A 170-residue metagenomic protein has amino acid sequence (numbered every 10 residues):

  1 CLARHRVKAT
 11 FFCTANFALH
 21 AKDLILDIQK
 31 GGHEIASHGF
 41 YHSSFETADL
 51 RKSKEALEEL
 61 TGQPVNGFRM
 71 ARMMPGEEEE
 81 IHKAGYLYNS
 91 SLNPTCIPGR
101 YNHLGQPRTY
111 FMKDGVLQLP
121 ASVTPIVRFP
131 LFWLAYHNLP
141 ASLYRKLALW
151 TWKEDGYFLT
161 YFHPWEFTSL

Functional and structural regions predicted by a protein language model:
C1-E34, K83: Active-site beta->alpha N-cap acidic-glycine motif
T10-K22, Y41-A48, R69-G76, C96-Y101: Acidic-and-aromatic substrate-binding clefts and catalytic sites of carbohydrate-active enzymes
I25-I28, R51-S53, H82, H103-P107: Short low-complexity, flexible loop/linker segments enriched in glycine and/or proline with clustered acidic
I35-Y41: Histidine-centered catalytic micro-motifs
A48-E59: An active-site-proximal "capping" alpha-helix that borders the catalytic cofactor pocket
E58-E59, Q63-Y161: Active-site-adjacent pocket scaffolds in enzyme catalytic domains
H163-L170: Short, solvent-exposed beta-strand-terminating loops
